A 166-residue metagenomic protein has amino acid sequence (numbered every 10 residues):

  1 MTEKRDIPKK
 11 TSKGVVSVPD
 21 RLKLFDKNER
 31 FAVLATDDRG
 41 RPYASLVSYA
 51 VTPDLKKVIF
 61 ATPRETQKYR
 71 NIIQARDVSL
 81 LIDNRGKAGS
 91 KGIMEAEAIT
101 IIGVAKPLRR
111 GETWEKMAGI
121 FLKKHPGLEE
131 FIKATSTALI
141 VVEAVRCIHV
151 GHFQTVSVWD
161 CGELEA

Functional and structural regions predicted by a protein language model:
T2-V16, I93-A166: Charged, gly/pro-rich active-site loop segments
I7-A32: Short, basic/aromatic recognition patches
F25-D26, N71-I72, F121: A generic structural signal for nonpolar/aromatic side chains embedded in well-ordered alpha-helices
N28-E29, A75, K124, A134: Structured helix-beta-strand junction loops
E29-R64, R70-I72, S79-N84, K91-I93: Short beta-strand segments
E65, Q74-V78, G119-G127: Short, intrinsically disordered, mixed-charge
T66-K68, K87, T155-S157: Short, surface-exposed beta-strand-loop junctions and turns on beta-sheet-rich folds
